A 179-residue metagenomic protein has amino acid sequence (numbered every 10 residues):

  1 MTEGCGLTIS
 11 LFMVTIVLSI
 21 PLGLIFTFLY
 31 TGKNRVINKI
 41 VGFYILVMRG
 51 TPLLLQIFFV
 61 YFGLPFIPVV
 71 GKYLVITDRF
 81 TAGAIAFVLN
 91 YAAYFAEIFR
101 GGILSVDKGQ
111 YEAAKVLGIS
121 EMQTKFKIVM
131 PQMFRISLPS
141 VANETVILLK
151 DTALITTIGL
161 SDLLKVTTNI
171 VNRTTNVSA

Functional and structural regions predicted by a protein language model:
M1-A179: Transmembrane alpha-helices and adjacent helix-loop boundaries
